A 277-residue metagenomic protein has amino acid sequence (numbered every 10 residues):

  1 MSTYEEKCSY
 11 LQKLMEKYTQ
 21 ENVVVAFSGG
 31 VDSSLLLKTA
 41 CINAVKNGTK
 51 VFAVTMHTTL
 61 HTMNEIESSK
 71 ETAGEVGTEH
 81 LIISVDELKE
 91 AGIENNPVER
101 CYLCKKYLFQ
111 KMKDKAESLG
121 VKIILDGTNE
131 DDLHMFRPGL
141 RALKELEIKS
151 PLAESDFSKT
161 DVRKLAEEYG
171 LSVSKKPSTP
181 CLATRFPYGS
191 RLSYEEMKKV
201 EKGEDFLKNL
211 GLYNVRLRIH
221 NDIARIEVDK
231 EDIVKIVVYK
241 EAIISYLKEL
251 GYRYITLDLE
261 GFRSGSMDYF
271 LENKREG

Functional and structural regions predicted by a protein language model:
M1-E168, N209, A224, A242-Y252 (+2 more regions): ATP-dependent adenylation/nucleotidyltransferase module used to activate substrates
R137-G277: AMP-forming adenylation/ATP pyrophosphatase catalytic core
